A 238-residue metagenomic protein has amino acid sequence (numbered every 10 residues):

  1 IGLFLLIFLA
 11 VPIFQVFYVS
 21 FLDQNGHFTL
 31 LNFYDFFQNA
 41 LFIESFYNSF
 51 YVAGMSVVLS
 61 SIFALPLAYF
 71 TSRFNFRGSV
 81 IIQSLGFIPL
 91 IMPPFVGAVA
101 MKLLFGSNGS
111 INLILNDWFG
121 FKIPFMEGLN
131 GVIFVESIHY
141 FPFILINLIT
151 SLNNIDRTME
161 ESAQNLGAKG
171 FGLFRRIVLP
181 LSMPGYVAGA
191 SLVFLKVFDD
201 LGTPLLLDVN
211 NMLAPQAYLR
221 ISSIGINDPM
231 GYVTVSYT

Functional and structural regions predicted by a protein language model:
I1-G26, Q38-N153, L181-L201, L206 (+1 more regions): Membrane-water interface segments at the C-terminal ends of transmembrane alpha-helices in multi-pass inner-membrane
N25-Q38, D208-S222: Short hydrophobic, aromatic-rich alpha-helical segments embedded in or entering the lipid bilayer of multi-pass
F28-T29, I149-E161, G170, F198 (+1 more regions): Transmembrane helix boundary and interhelical loop/hinge segments in multi-pass membrane proteins
R77, A168-K169: Short coil/turn motifs that cap or connect alpha-helices
A163, T238: Conserved small/polar residues in nucleotide/adenosyl-binding loops
L166-A168, P180: Glycine/proline-centered hinge or cleavage motifs at structural transition points of membrane proteins
R176-I177: Transmembrane-helix bundle of Major Facilitator Superfamily
S223-S236: Helix-loop-helix hairpin linking two adjacent transmembrane segments in secondary transporters
